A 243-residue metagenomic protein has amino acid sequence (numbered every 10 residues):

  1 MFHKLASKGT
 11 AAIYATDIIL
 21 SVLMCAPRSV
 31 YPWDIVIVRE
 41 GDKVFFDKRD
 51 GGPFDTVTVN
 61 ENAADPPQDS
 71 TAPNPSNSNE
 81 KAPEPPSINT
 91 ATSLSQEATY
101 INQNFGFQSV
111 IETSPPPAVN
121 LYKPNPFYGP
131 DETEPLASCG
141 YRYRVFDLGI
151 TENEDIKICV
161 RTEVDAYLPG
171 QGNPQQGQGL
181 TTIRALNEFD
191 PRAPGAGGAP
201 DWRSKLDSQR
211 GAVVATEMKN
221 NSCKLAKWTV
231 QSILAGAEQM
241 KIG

Functional and structural regions predicted by a protein language model:
M1-V44: Noncatalytic N-terminal accessory/assembly modules of large enzymes
E40-G243: Active-site-proximal segments of catalytic enzyme domains that coordinate small-molecule cofactors or metal ions
